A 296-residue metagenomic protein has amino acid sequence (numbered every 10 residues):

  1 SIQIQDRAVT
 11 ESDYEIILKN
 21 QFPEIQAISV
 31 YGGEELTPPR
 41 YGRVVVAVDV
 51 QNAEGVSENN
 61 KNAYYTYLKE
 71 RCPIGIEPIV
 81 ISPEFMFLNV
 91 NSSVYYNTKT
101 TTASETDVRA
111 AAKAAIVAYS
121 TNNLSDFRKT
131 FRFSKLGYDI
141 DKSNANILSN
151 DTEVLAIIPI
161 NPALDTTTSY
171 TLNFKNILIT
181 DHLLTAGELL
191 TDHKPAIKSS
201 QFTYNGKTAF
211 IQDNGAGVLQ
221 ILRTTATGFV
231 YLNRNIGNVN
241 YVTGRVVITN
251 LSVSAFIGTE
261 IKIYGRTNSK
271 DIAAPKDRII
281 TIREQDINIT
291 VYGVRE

Functional and structural regions predicted by a protein language model:
S1-I16, E284-N288, Y292-E296: Catalytic P-loop NTP-binding/switch module of NTPases
Q5-F127: Carbohydrate-recognition loop of C-type lectin domains
G42-V44, M86-V90, N150, T168 (+2 more regions): Residues at beta-strand starts and edge strands
D49, G215-V218, R223-E296: Surface-exposed interaction regions enriched in Ser/Thr/Asp/Glu that occur as long low-complexity tracts or repetitive
I81, T106-K194: An aromatic-glycine-centered, glycine-rich loop/turn in mixed alpha/beta architecture
L148, I157-N205, T259-E296: Polar low-complexity, Ser/Thr/Gly/Ala/Asp/Asn-rich disordered segments used for subunit assembly and tip/surface
A196-G228: Short, basic/low-complexity N-terminal boundary segments at the transition from targeting/disordered tails
